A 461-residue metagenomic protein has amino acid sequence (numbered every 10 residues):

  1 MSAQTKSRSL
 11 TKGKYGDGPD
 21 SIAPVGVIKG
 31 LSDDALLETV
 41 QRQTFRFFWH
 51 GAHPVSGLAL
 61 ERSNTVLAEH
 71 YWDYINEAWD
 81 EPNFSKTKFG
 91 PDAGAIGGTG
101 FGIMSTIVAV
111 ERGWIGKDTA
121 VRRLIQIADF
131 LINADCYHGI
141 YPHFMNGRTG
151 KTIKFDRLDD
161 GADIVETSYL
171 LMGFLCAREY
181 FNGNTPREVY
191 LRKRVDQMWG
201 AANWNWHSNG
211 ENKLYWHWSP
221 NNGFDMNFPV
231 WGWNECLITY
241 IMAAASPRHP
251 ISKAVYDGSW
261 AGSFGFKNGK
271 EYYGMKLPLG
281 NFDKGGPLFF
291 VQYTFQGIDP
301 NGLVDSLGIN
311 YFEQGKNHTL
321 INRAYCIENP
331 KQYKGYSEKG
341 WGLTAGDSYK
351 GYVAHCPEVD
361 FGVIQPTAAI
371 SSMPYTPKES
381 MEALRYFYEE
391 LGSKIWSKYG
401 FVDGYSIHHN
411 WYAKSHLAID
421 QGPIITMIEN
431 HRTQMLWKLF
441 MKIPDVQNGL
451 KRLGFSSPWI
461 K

Functional and structural regions predicted by a protein language model:
Q4, R8-K461: Ser/Thr/Asn(+Pro)-rich, low-complexity disordered segments
